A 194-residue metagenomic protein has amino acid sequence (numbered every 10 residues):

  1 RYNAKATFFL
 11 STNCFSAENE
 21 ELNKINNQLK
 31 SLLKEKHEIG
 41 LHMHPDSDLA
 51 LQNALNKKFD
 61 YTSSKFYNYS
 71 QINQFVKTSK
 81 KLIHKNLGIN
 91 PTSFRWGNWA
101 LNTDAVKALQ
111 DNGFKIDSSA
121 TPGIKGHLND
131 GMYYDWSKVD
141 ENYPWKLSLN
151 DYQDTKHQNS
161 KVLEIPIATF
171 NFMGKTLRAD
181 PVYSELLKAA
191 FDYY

Functional and structural regions predicted by a protein language model:
R1-E35: Active-site beta->alpha N-cap acidic-glycine motif
Y2-A4, S31-K36, L82-I89, Y152-S160: A structural motif corresponding to the C-terminal end of an alpha-helix and its immediate exit/capping segment
N3-K5, S64-N98, I165: CE4/NodB-like, metal-dependent polysaccharide N-deacetylase domain that modifies extracellular/periplasmic N-acetylated
A6-F8, I39-M43, T92-F94, I116-S118 (+1 more regions): Hydrophobic faces of well-ordered beta-strands that scaffold small-molecule active sites in alpha/beta enzyme cores
T12-I25, S47-L51, R95-T103, G126-H127: Acidic-and-aromatic substrate-binding clefts and catalytic sites of carbohydrate-active enzymes
S16-E21, A50-F66, R178: Surface-exposed, active-site-proximal loop segments in enzymatic domains
I25-K30, N73-K80, V106: Generic structural signal for well-ordered alpha-helices, preferentially at hydrophobic/aromatic core positions
W96-Y194: Active-site-adjacent pocket scaffolds in enzyme catalytic domains
